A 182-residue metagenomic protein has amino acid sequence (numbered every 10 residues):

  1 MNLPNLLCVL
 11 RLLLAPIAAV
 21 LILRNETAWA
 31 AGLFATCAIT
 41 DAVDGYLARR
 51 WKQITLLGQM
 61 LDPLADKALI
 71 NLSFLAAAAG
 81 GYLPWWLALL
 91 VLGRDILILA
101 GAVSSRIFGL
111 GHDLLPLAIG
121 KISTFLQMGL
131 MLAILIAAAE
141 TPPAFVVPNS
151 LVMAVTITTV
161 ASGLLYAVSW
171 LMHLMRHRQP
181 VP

Functional and structural regions predicted by a protein language model:
M1-P182: Alpha-helical transmembrane bundles and membrane-interface segments of multipass inner-membrane proteins
